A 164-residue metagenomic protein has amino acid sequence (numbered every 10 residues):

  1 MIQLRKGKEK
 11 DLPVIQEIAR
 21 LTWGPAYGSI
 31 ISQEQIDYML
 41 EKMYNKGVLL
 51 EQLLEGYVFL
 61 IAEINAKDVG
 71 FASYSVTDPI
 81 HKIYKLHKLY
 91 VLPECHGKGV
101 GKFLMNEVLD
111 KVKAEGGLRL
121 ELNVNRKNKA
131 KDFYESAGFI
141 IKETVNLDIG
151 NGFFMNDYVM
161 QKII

Functional and structural regions predicted by a protein language model:
M1-Q3: Extreme N-terminal starter segment of soluble prokaryotic enzymes
K6-L12, Q16-E94, M105-E107, K111 (+3 more regions): Acetyl-CoA-dependent GNAT
L92-K98, R126: Active-site acidic-Proline motif in GNAT/NAT acetyltransferases
K98, E115-L118: Short coil/turn segments at alpha/beta junctions that flank glycine-rich nucleotide-binding fingerprints
K102: Residues forming the Rossmann-fold NAD(P)(H) cofactor-binding site
E121-N125, I140-Y158: Conserved catalytic-core motifs of GNAT/GCN5-like acyltransferases
Y134-E135, F139: Conserved active-site tyrosine of GNAT-family acetyltransferases
